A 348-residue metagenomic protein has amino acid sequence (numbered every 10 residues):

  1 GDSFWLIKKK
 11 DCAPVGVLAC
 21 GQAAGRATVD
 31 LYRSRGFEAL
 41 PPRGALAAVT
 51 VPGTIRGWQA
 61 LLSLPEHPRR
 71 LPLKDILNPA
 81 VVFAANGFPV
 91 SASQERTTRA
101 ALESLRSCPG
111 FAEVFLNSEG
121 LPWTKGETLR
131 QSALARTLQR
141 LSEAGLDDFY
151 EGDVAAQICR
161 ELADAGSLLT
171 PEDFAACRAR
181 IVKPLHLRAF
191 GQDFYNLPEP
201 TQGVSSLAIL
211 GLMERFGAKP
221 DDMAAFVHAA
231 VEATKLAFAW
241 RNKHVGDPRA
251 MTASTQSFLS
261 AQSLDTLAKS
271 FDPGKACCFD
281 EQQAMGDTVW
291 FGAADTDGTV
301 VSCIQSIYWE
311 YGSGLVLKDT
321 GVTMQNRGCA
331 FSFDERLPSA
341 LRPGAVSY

Functional and structural regions predicted by a protein language model:
G1, I181, M285-T288, E310: Short, small/polar residue-rich loop motifs at catalytic or cofactor-binding pockets
G1-G145, F149-E151, A155-T201, T266: Noncatalytic scaffold domains of N-terminal-nucleophile
G1-K8, A13-G16, L168-P171, T299-Y348: Active-site rim segments in enzyme catalytic domains, especially the processed small/beta chain of N-terminal
S63-L71, E143-L146, M213-D221, N242-G246: Short helix-capping/linker segments at secondary-structure and domain boundaries
G110, A218-I307, T320, R327: Internal maturation/activation junctions in enzymes
L168-F190, A261-Q283, M324-Y348: Active-site Gly/Thr loop motif
Y195-G203, T288-G292, I304-L315: Glycine-rich phosphate/pyrophosphate-binding beta-alpha loops
